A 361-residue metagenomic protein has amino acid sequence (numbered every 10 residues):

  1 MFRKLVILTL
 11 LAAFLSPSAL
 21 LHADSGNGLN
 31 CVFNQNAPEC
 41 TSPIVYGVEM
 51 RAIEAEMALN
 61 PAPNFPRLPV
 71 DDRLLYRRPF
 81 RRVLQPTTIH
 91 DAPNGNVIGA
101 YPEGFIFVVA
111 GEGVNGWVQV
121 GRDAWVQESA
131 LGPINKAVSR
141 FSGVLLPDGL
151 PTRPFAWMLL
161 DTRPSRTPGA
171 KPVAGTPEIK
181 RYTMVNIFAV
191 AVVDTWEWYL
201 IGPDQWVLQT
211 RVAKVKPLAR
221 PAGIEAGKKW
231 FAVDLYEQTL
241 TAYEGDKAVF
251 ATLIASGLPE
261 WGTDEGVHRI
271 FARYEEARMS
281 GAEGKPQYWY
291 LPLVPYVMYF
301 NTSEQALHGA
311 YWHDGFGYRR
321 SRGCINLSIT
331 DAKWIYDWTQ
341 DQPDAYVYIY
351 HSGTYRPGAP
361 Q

Functional and structural regions predicted by a protein language model:
M1-K4: Positively charged n-region of N-terminal signal peptides that target proteins for export
L8-P17: Bacterial N-terminal signal peptides
D24, G223-A226, F250, G262-V267 (+1 more regions): Exported/periplasmic cell-wall-interacting domains
D24-R77, G121-F155, L200-W230, W261: Boundary regions of SH3-family modules and the immediately adjacent low-complexity/disordered segments in eukaryotic
L84, G143-A189: Short, solvent-exposed interaction modules
A92-G113, A170-V193: Conserved beta-strand/loop element in small beta-rich adapter and peptidoglycan-binding domains
N115-Q119, D194-L200: Short aromatic-glycine-enriched beta-strand elements
V215-L258: A structural motif detector for short, solvent-exposed N-terminal "entry" segments of globular domains
